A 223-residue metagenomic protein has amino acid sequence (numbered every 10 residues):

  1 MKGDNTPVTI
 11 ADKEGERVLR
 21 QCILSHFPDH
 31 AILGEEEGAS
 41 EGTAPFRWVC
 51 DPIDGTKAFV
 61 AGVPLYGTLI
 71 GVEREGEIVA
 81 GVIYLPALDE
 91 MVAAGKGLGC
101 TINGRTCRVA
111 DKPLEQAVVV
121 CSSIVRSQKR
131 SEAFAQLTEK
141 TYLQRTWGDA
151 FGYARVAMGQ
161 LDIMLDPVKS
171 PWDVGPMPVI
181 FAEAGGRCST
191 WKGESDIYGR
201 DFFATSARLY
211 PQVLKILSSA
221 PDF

Functional and structural regions predicted by a protein language model:
M1-I53, S195, Q212-S218, D222-F223: N-terminal subdomain of lithium-sensitive/metallo-dependent phosphomonoesterases centered on the IMPase/IPPase/PAP
D12, I23, T56, L85 (+5 more regions): Residue-level signal for inorganic ion chemistry
K13, R17, E36, P52-G55 (+4 more regions): Generic detector of well-ordered alpha-helical packing
G34-E36, G104, G148: Short loop/edge segments at beta-strand edges and connector loops that shape dinucleotide/nucleotide cofactor-binding
G42-L98: DPxDG-like acidic metal-binding loop motif
E75, N103-G104: Short strand-turn-strand beta-turns centered on an Asx-Gly dipeptide
V109-F223: An extended, acidic
